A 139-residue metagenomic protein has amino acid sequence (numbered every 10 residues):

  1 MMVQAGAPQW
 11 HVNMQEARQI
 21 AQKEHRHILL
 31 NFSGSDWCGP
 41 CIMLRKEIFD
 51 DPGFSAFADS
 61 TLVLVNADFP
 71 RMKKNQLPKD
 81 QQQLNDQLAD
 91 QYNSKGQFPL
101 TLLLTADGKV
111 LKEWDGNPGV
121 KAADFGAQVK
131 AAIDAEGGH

Functional and structural regions predicted by a protein language model:
P8-H11, F54-Q83: Thiol-based oxidoreductase modules, predominantly thioredoxin-like and allied folds used for disulfide exchange
W10-I28, A58: A short beta-strand-turn-helix
E24-C38: Short active-site neighborhood of thiol/selenol oxidoreductases, capturing the structured segment around
E24-I28, S60-N66, Q97-P99, A106-K109: Loop/turn elements at helix/coil->beta-strand transitions in domains of secreted/extracellular proteins
S35-C38, E47-I48, F69-K73, G96 (+2 more regions): Solvent-exposed loop/turn segments at secondary-structure junctions within structured extracellular/periplasmic domains
C38-I42, T101: The canonical Cys-X-X-Cys-His
C41-F57: Typically the conserved alpha-helix immediately C-terminal to a functionally engaged Cys/Sec in thioredoxin-like
Q91, K95-G137: Non-catalytic, surface beta->alpha helical segment in thiol-disulfide oxidoreductase systems
